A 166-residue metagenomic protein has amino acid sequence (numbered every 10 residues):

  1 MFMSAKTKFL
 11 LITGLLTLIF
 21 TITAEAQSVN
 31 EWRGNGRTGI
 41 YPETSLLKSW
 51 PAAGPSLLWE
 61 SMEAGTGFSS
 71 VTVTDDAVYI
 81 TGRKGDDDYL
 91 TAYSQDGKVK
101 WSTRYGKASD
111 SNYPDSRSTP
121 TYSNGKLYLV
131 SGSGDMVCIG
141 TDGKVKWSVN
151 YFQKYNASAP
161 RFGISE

Functional and structural regions predicted by a protein language model:
M1-I12: Bacterial N-terminal signal peptides that target proteins for export
F2, T21-T23: Short, intrinsically disordered, low-complexity terminal segments
L11-T21: Bacterial N-terminal signal peptides
E25-E166: Noncatalytic, solvent-exposed loop/strand surfaces of beta-propeller-type extracellular/periplasmic domains
